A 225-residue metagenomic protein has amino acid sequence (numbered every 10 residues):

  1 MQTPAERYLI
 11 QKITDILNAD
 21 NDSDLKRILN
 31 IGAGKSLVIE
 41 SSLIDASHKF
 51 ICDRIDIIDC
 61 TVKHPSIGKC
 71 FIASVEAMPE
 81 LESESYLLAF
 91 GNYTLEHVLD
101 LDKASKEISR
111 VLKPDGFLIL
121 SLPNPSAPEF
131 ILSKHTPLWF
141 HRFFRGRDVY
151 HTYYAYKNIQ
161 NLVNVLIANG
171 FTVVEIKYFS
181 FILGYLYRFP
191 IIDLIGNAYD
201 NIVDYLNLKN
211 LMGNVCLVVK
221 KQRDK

Functional and structural regions predicted by a protein language model:
M1-E84, L88-F90, M212-V215: Conserved N-terminal segment of class I S-adenosyl-L-methionine
I28, R54, T94, I119-L122: Generic enzyme active-site microenvironment
G34-L37, D59-C60, P125-A127, F179-L183 (+1 more regions): Short, solvent-exposed loop/turn segments at secondary-structure junctions
P79-E82, L99-D102, E129: Activation segment
L87-L99: A short SAM/SAH-binding and catalytic strip from SAM-dependent methyltransferases
V98-L99, L112-P114: Helix-to-beta-strand junctions that scaffold the AdoMet/dcAdoMet cofactor pocket in Class I SAM-dependent enzymes
D102-K103, F117-K220: S-adenosyl-L-methionine-dependent methyltransferase catalytic module, highlighting the catalytic core
I108: Class I S-adenosylmethionine-dependent transferase superfamily signal
